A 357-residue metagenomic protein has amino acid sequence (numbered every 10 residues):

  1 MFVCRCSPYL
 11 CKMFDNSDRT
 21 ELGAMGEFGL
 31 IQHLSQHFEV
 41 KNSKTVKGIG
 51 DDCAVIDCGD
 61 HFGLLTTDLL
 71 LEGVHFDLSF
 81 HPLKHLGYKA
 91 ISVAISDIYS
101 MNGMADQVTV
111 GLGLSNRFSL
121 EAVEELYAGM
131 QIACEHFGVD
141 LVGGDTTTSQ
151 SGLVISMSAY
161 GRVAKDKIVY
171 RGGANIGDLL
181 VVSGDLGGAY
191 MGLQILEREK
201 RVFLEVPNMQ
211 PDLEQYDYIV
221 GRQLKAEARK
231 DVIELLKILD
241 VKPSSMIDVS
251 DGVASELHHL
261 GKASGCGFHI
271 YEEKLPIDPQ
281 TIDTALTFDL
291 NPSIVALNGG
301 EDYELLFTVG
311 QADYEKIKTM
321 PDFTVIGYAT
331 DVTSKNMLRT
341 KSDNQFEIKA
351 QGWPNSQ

Functional and structural regions predicted by a protein language model:
C6-P82, V110, G129: Extreme N-terminal cap/leader segments of soluble proteins
F14-G29, H33-E39, H81, L114-D140 (+3 more regions): Glycine-/charge-enriched secondary-structure boundary and capping motifs
V55, A94, N102, L141 (+4 more regions): Residue-level signal for inorganic ion chemistry
D57, L70, D106-E199, Y328: Glycine-rich anion-binding loops of enzyme active sites
E72-M101: Active-site cofactor/substrate anionic-group-binding motifs, chiefly glycine- and Lys/Arg-rich phosphate-binding loops
G192-M209, L213: Short, compositionally biased
Q210-H259: Polyanion-binding loop/helix "lid" in catalytic or ligand-binding cores
